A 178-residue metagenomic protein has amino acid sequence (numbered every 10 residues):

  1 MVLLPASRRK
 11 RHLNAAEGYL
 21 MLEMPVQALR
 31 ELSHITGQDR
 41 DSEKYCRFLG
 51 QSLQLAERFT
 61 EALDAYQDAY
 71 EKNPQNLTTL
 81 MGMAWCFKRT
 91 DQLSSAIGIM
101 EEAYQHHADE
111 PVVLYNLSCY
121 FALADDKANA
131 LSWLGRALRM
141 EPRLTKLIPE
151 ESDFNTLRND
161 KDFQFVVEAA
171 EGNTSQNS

Functional and structural regions predicted by a protein language model:
F48, G82, N116, E150-E151: Canonical tetratricopeptide repeat
